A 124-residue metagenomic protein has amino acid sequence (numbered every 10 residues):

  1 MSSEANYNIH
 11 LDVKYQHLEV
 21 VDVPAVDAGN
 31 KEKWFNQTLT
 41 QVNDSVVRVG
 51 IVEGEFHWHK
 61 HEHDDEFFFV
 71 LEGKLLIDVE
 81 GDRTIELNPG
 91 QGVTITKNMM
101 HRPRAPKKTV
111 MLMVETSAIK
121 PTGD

Functional and structural regions predicted by a protein language model:
M1-R48: A short, N-terminal "cap"/entry segment at the start of jelly-roll beta-barrel domains of the cupin/DSBH fold
E32-K33, V46-E62: Conserved short histidine dyad/triad with adjacent acidic residue
N43, L71-E72, N88-P89, K107 (+1 more regions): A cytosolic small-molecule/anion-sensing beta-strand core signal
S45-V46, L75, R83, M99: Short acidic/polar mixed-charge low-complexity motifs
V47, F56-W58, G73-D78, G92-V93 (+1 more regions): Short beta-strand segments in beta-sandwich/barrel cores
I51-V52, H61-D78, V114: Short, conserved beta-strand element in jelly-roll/cupin
G81-K97: Short acidic-glycine-tyrosine-enriched beta hairpin
K97-D124: Ligand-binding loop in jelly-roll beta-barrel domains
